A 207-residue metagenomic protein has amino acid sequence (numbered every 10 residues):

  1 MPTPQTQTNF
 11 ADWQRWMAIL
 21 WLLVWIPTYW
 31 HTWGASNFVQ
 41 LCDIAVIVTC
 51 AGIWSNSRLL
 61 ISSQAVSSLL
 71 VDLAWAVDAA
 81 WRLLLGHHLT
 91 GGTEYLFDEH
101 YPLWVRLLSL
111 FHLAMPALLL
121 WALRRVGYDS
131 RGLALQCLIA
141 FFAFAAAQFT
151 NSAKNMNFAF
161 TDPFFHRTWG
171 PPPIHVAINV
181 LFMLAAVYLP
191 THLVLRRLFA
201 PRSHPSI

Functional and structural regions predicted by a protein language model:
P2-M17: N-terminal membrane topogenic signal
L20-P27, S68-A79, I139-T150: Aromatic-anchored segments of alpha-helical transmembrane domains
I26-S36: Short, hydrophobic transmembrane alpha-helix segments
A45-W54, F111-A122, N179-V194: Hydrophobic cores of alpha-helical transmembrane segments in multi-pass inner/ER membrane proteins, independent
G52-L69, G127-I139: Interfacial segments of alpha-helical transmembrane regions
V77-I139: Membrane-proximal helix-loop-helix units in multi-pass membrane proteins
F149-Y188: Membrane-interface transmembrane-helix boundary segments in multi-pass integral membrane proteins
T191-I207: Membrane-interface capping segments at transmembrane-helix boundaries
